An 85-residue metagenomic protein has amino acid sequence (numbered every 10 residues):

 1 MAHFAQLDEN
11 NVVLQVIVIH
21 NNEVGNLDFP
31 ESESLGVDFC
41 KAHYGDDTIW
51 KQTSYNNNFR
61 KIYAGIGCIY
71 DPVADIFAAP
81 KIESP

Functional and structural regions predicted by a protein language model:
M1-P85: Interaction-interface detector
